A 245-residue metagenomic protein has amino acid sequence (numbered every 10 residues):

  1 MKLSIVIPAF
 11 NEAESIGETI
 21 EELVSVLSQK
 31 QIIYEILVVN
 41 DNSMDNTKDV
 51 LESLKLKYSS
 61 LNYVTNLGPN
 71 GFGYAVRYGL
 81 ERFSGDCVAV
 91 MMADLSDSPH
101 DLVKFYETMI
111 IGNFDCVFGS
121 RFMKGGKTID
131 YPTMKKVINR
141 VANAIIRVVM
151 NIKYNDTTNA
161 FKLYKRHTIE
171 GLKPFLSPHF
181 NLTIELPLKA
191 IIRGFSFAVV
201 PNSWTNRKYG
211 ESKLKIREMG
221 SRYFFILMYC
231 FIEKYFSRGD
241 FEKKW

Functional and structural regions predicted by a protein language model:
M1-L3, K104, V149-I152, F175-W245: Hydrophobic helical membrane-anchoring modules
I5, L23, G79, D94 (+4 more regions): Residue-level signature of catalytic and energy-coupling elements of molecular machines, predominantly ATP/GTP-dependent
E12-L27: Short, well-formed alpha-helical segments that are part of the catalytic scaffolds of diverse glycosyltransferases
E14-E18, D45-L54: Acidic helix N-cap motif at the loop->helix transition within catalytic regions of sugar-transfer enzymes
T19, T47, V76, H100-L102 (+1 more regions): Acidic donor-diphosphate engagement hotspot in glycosyltransferases and nucleotidyltransferases that stabilizes
I32-N42, V64-T65: Short beta-strand/loop segment that forms part of the nucleotide-sugar
N40-D49, L95: A conserved acidic beta->alpha catalytic loop
V64-R82, C87-V90, P99-F180, N206-F224: Acceptor/aglycone-binding surface of glycosyltransferases and processive sugar-polymer synthases
